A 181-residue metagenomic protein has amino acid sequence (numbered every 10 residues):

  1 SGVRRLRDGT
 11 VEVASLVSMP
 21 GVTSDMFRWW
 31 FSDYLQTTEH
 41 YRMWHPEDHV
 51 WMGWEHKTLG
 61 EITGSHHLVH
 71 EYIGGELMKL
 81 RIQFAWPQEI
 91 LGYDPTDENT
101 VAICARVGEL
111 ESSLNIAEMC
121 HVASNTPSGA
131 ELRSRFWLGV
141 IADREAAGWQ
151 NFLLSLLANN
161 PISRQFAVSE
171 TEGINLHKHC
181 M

Functional and structural regions predicted by a protein language model:
S1-D8, S124-M181: Terminal "cap-and-tail" regions of soluble proteins that handle hydrophobic small molecules
S1-G60: Hydrophobic ligand-binding cavity/cleft-lining segments
V11, L114-N115: Short, glycine/acidic-rich beta->alpha junctions
V13-S15, I103, M119, L132-S134: Hydrophobic residues positioned within well-ordered beta-strands of beta-sheet architectures
V17, Q88-I90, A117-N125, F136-L138: Hydrophobic/aromatic beta-strand elements that line small-molecule binding cavities or substrate pockets in beta-rich
G21, Y93-E98, V122-E131: A short, structured loop/turn motif at beta-sheet edges
Y41-M43, L68-V69, L156-P161: Glycine-rich loops and low-complexity Gly/Arg-rich segments that provide flexible linkers or classic glycine-based
P46-L114: Glycine-rich portal/gate segments that line the openings of hydrophobic small-molecule binding cavities
